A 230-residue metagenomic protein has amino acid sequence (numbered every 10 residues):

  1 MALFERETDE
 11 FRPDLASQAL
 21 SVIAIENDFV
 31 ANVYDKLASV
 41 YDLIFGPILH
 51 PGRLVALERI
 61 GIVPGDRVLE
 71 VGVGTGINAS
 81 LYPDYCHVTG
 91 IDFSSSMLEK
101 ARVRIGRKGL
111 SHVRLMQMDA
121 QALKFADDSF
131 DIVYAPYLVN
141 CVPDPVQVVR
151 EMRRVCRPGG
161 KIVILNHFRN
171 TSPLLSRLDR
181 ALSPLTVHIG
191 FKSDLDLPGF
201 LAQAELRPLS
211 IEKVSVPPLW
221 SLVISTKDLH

Functional and structural regions predicted by a protein language model:
F4, T8-V63, I77-N78, K100 (+3 more regions): Conserved class I S-adenosyl-L-methionine
D28, F45-P47, V163-S221: C-terminal alpha-helical "lid/dimerization" subdomain adjacent to the S-adenosyl-L-methionine
D66, G160: Glycine-centered, small-residue-biased loops immediately flanking beta-strands in adenine/cofactor-binding cores
L69-A122: Class I SAM-dependent methyltransferase SAM/SAH-binding core
Q121-V133: A short acidic, Gly/Pro-enriched loop at the edge of an enzyme's catalytic core that lines a small-molecule cofactor
I132-D144: A short SAM/SAH-binding and catalytic strip from SAM-dependent methyltransferases
V146-P158: A short glycine-rich, Lys/Arg-flanked "PGG" loop and its adjoining helix->strand segment in the class I
L222-H230: C-terminal lobe and adjacent flexible extensions of AdoMet/dcAdoMet transferase-like proteins
